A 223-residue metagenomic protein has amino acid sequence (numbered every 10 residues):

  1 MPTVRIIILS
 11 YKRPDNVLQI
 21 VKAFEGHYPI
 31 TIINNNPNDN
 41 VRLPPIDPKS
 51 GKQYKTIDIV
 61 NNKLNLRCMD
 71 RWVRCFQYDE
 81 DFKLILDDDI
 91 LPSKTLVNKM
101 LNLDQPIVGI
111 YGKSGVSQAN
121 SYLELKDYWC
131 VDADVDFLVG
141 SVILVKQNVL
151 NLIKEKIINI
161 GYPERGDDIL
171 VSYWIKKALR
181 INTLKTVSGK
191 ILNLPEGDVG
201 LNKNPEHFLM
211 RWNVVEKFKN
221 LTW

Functional and structural regions predicted by a protein language model:
P2-I8, P29-I33: Hydrophobic targeting segments
P2-V4, R13-N16, L152-W223: C-terminal catalytic/acceptor-binding lobe
I8-G26: Short, well-formed alpha-helical segments that are part of the catalytic scaffolds of diverse glycosyltransferases
V21-V60: Acidic donor-binding segment of Leloir-type glycosyltransferases
N62-D70, E164-R165: A short, glycine-/small-residue-rich helix N-cap motif at loop->alpha-helix starts within glycosyltransferase
W72-F82: Active-site nucleotide-sugar/metal-binding loop of Leloir-type enzymes
E80-L91: Short beta-strand-to-loop acidic/aromatic patch adjacent to the donor-nucleotide binding site
L91-I160: Conserved catalytic core of nucleotide-sugar-dependent glycosyltransferases
